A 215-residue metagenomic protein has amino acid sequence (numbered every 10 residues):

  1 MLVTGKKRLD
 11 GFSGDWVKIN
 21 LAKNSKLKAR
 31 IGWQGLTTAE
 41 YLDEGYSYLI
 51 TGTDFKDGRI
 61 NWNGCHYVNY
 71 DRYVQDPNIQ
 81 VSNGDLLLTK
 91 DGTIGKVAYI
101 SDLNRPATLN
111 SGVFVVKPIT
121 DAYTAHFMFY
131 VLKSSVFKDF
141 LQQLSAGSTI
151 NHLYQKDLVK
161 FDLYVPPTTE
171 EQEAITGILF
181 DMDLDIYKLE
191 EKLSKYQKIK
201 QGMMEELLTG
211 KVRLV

Functional and structural regions predicted by a protein language model:
M1-G14, V165-V215: Amphipathic alpha-helical coiled-coil/heptad-repeat segments
G5, E40-L42, K90, P106-F114 (+1 more regions): A short glycine-rich beta-alpha junction/loop motif
K7-G32, Y164: Non-catalytic DNA-recognition/assembly elements of restriction-modification systems
D10, F114-A125, K138-D139, Q143 (+2 more regions): Proline-centric
I19-A22, T53, S111, S135 (+2 more regions): Structural detector for helix-capping/boundary residues
A22-A39, T53-N83, L103: Sequence-specific dsDNA recognition surfaces
T51-G52, Y67-S135: A short beta-sheet element
